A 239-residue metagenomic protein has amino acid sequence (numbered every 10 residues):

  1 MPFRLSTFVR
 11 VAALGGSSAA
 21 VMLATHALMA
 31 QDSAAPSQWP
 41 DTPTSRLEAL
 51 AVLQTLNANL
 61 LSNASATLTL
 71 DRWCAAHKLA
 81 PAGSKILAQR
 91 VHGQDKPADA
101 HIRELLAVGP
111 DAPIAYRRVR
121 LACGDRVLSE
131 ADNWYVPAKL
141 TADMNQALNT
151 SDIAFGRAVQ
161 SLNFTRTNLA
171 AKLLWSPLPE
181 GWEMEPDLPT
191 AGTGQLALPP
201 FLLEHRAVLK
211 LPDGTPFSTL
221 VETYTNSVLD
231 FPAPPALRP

Functional and structural regions predicted by a protein language model:
P2, L28-Y116, R120-A122, R126-L188 (+3 more regions): N-terminal domain-onset segments
P2-G16: Bacterial N-terminal signal peptides that target proteins for export
R10, V21-M22: Low-complexity, intrinsically disordered segments with a bias for serine/threonine
